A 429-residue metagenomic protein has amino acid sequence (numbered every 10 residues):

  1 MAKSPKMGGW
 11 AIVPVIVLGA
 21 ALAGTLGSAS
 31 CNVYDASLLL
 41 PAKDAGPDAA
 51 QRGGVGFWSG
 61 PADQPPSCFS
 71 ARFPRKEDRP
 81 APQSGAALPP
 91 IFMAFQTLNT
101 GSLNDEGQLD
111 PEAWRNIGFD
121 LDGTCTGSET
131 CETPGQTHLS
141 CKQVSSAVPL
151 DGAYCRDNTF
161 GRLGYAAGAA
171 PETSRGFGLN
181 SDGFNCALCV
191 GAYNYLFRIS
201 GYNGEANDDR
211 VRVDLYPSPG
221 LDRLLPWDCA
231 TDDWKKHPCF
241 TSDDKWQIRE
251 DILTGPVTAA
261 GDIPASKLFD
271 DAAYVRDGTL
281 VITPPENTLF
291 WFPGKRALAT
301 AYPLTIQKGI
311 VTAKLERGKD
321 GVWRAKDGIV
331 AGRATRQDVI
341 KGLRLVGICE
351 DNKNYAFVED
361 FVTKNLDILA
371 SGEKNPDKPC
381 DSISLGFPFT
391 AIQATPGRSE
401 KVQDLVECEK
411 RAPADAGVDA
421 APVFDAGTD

Functional and structural regions predicted by a protein language model:
M1-W10: N-terminal secretory signal peptides that target proteins for export/translocation
I12-L18, L22: Hydrophobic helical h-region of N-terminal Sec-dependent signal peptides in bacterial secretory/periplasmic proteins
G27-S30: C-terminal motif of bacterial Sec signal peptides marking the signal peptidase cleavage site
V33-P41, G46, A50-D429: Extracytosolic secretory-pathway proteins
